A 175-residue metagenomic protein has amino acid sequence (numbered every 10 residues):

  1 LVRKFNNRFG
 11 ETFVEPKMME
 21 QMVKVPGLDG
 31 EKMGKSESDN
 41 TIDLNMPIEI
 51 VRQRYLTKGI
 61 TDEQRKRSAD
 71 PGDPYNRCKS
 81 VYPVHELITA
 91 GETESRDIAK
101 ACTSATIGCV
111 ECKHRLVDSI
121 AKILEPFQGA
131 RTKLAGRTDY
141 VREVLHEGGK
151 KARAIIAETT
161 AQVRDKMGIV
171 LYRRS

Functional and structural regions predicted by a protein language model:
V2-S175: Conserved nucleotide- and phosphate/pyrophosphate-binding catalytic cores in adenylate/nucleotidyl-handling enzymes
